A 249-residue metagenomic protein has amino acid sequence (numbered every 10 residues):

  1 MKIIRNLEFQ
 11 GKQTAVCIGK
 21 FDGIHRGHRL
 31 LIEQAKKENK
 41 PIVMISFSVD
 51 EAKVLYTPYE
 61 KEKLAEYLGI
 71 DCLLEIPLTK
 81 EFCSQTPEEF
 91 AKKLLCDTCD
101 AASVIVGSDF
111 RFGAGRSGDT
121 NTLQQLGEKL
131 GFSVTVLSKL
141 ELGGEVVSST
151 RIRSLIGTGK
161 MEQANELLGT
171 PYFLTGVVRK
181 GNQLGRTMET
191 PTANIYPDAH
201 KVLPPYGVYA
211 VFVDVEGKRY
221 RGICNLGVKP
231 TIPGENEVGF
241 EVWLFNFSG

Functional and structural regions predicted by a protein language model:
M1-E8, L74: Short acidic-hydrophobic, aromatic-tinged amphipathic segments that line or gate anion-handling sites
L7-K63: N-terminal catalytic cores of NTP/NDP-binding nucleotidyl/phosphoryl-transfer enzymes
Q13, G181-G249: Phosphate/ribose-recognition catalytic cores of enzymes acting on nucleotide-derived substrates
A15-I18, M44-F47, L74-P77, S103-S108 (+1 more regions): Short beta-strands and strand-loop turn motifs
H25, A65, V104, A164 (+1 more regions): Residue-level signal for inorganic ion chemistry
A52-K53, F82-S84: Acidic-and-aromatic substrate-binding clefts and catalytic sites of carbohydrate-active enzymes
K61-P77: A glycine-rich helix N-cap at a beta->alpha junction
S84-P191, Y206: Classical nucleotidyltransferase
